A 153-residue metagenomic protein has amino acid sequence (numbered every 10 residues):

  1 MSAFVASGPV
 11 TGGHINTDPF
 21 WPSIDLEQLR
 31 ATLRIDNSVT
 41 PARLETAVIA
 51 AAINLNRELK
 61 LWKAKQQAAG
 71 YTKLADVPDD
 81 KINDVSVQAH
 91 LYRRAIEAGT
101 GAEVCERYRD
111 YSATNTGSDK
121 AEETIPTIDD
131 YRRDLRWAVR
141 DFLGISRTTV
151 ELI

Functional and structural regions predicted by a protein language model:
M1-V77, W137-I153: Conserved short "hinge" loops at termini or chain/domain junctions
G8, G13-H14, Q28-A31, I35 (+5 more regions): Generic preference for well-ordered secondary structure
A68-Y92: Short, exposed interaction segments that mediate macromolecular assembly or regulatory contacts
D84-I153: Short loop/turn elements at secondary-structure junctions
